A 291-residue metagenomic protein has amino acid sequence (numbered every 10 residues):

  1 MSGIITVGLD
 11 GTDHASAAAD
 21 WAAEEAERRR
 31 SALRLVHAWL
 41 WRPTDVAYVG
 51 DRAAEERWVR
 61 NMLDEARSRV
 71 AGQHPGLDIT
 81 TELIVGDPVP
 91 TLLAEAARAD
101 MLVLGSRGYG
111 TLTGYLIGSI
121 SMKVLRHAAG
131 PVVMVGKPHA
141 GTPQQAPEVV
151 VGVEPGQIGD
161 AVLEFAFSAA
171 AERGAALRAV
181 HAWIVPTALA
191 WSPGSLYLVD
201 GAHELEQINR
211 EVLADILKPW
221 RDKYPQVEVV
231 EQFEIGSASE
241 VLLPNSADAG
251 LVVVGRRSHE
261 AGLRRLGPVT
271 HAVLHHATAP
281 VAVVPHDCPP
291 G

Functional and structural regions predicted by a protein language model:
M1, H14, A53, R69-L102 (+5 more regions): Structural beta-alpha unit
M1-V49, P147-D200, R221-K223, E228-V229 (+1 more regions): Small/aliphatic-rich secondary-structure junction motif
S2-A47, D51-T91, D100-L104, M122: The feature marks the first
R34-V36, T80-I84, V133, R178-V180 (+2 more regions): General small-molecule cofactor/ligand-binding pocket signal
D51-N61, L198-N209: A short acidic, glycine-rich active-site loop that binds or catalyzes chemistry on phosphate/adenosine moieties
L104-K123, Q144-A146, L251-H275: Glycine-rich, Arg-bearing micro-motifs that act as flexible, cationic patches
G105-S106, V132-P138, V281-P285: Short beta-strand elements of ligand-binding domains
S121-A140: Short, structured interface segments
